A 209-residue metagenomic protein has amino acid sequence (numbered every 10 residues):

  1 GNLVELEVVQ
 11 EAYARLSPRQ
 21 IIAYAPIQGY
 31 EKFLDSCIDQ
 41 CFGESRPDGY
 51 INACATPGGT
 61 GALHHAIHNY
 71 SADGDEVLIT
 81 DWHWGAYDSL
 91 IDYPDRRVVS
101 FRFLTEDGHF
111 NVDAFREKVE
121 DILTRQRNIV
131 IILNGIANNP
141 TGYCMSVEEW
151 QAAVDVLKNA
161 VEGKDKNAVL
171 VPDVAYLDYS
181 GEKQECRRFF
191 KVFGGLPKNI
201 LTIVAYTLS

Functional and structural regions predicted by a protein language model:
N2-V8: N-terminal accessory regions of S-adenosyl-L-methionine
V9-Q10, A14-K166, L177-L196: Conserved core of the PLP fold type I
V130, V169, I203: Hydrophobic "anchor" residues on beta-strands that sit immediately upstream of conserved functional sites
V174: Walker B catalytic acidic pair
G194-S209: Active-site PLP-lysine loop of aminotransferase-like
